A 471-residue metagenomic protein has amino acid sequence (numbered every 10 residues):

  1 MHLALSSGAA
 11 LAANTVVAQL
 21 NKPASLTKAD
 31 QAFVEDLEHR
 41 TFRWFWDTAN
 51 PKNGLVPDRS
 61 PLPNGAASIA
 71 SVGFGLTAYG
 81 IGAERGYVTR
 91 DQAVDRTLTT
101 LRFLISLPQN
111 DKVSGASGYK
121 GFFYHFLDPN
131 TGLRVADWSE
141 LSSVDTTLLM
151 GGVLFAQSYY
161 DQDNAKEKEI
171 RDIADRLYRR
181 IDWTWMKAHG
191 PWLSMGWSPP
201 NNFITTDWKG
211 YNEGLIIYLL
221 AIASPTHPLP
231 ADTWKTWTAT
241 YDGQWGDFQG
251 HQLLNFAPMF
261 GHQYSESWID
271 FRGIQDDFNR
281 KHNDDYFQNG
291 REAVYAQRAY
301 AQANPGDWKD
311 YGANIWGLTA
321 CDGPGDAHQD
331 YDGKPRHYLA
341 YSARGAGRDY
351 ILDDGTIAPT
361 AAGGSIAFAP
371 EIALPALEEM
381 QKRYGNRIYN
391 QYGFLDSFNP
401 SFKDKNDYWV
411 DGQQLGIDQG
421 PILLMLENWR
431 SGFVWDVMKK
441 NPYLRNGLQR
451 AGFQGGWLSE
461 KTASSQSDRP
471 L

Functional and structural regions predicted by a protein language model:
M1-V16: N-terminal export signals
V16-L471: Ser/Thr/Asn(+Pro)-rich, low-complexity disordered segments
